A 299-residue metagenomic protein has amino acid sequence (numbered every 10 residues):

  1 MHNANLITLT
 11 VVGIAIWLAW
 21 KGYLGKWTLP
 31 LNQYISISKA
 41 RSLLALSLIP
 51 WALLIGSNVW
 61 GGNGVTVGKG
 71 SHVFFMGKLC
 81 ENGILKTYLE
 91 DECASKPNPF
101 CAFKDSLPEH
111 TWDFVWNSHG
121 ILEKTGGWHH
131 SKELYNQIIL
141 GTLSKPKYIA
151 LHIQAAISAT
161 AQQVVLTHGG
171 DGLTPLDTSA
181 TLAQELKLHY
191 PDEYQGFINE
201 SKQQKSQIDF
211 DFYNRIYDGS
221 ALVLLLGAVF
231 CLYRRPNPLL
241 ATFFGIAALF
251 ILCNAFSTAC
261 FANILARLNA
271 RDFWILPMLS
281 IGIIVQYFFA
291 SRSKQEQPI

Functional and structural regions predicted by a protein language model:
M1-I7, V59-G62, T258-F273: Membrane-interface catalytic loops of GT-C/OST-like multi-pass glycosylation enzymes that act
N3-W20: Transmembrane-embedded, aromatic-rich helix segments that form part of the hydrophobic channel/pocket engaging
T8-T10, Y217-V223, R271-L279: Membrane-embedded alpha-helical segments of multi-pass membrane proteins, especially the transmembrane helices
W17-S38, C231-L239, S280-I299: Membrane-interface junctions at the ends of membrane-embedded or membrane-associated helices
P30-V59: Hydrophobic alpha-helical membrane-interfacial segments at the cytosolic entry of transmembrane helices
S42-L43, L48-W51, P238-T258: Transmembrane alpha-helix segments characteristic of polytopic inner-membrane glycan-assembly/cell-envelope
V67-E193: Membrane-proximal stem/loop segments at transmembrane-domain junctions that anchor or position
A155-A247: Membrane-interface anchor segments at the N-terminal boundary of transmembrane helices in multi-pass membrane enzymes
